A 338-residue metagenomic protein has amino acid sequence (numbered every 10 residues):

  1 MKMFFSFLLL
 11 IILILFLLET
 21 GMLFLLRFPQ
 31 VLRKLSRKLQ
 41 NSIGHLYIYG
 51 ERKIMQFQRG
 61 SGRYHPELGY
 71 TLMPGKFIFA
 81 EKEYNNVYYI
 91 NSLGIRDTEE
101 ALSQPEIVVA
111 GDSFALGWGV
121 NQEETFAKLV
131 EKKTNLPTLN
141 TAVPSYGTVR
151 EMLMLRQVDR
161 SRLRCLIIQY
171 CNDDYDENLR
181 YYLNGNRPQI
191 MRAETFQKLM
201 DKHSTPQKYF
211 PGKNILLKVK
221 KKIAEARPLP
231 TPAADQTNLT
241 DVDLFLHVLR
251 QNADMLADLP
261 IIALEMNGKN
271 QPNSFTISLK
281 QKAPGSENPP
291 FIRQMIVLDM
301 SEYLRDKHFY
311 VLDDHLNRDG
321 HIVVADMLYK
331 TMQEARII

Functional and structural regions predicted by a protein language model:
M1-I43: N-terminal membrane-anchoring alpha-helices
S6-F7, I14-L17, M22, L312-I338: Histidine-centered active-site loop/cap adjacent to the catalytic His in serine esterases/O-acetyl transfer systems
G21, A110-G111, Q169, L264-M266: Short hydrophobic segments within beta-strands
Q30-K132, M300-K307: Membrane/wall-proximal cationic-aromatic binding patches
L116-R192: Conserved SGNH/GDSL esterase-like catalytic core that processes O-acyl groups on lipids and polysaccharides
T148, M152, V242, L246 (+1 more regions): Short, amphipathic alpha-helical "lid/cap" segments that border enzyme active or binding sites
C171-G285, I292-M295, M300-Y310: Serine-dependent acyl-ester chemistry module
